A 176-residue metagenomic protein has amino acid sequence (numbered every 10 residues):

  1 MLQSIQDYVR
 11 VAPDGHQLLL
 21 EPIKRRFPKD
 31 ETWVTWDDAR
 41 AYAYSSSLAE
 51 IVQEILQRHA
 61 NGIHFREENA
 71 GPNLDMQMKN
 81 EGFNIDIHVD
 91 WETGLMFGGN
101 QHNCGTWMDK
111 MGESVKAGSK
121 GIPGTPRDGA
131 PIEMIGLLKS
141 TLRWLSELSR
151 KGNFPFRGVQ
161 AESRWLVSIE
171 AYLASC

Functional and structural regions predicted by a protein language model:
M1-C176: Acidic, mature catalytic/reactive cores of soluble proteins
